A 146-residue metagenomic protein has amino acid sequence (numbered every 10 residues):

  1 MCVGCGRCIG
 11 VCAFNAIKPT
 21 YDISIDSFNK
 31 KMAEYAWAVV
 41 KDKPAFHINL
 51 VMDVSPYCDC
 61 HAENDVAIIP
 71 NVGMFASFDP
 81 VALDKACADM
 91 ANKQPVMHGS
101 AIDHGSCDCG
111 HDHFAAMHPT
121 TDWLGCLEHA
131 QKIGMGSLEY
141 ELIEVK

Functional and structural regions predicted by a protein language model:
M1-K146: Extended, low-polarity segments enriched in aliphatic/aromatic residues
